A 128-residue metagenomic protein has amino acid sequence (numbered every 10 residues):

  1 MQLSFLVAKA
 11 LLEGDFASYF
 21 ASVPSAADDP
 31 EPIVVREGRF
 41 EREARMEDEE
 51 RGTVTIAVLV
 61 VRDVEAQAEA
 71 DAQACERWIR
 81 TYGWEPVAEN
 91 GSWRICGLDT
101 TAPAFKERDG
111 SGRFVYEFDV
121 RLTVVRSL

Functional and structural regions predicted by a protein language model:
M1-D48, Y82-G91: Small/polar-rich, solvent-exposed N-terminal microdomains that initiate assembly or binding
Q2, V125-L128: Short hydrophobic/aromatic patches at helix-to-coil boundaries
A8-L11, D71-I79: Short amphipathic alpha-helices in soluble, non-transmembrane regions that often serve as interface/regulatory elements
R45, A68, L128: Short acidic, gly/pro-rich beta-turn/loop elements at beta-sheet edges and active-site/ligand-binding grooves
R45-R51, R108-R113: Short, solvent-exposed beta-strand/turn "edge" segments of beta-rich domains on protein surfaces
E50-A68, Q73-C75, F114-V124: Oligomerization/assembly interface segments of phage tail-like spikes and tubes
R80-R126: Acidic-leaning, charged glycine-interspersed low-complexity segments
